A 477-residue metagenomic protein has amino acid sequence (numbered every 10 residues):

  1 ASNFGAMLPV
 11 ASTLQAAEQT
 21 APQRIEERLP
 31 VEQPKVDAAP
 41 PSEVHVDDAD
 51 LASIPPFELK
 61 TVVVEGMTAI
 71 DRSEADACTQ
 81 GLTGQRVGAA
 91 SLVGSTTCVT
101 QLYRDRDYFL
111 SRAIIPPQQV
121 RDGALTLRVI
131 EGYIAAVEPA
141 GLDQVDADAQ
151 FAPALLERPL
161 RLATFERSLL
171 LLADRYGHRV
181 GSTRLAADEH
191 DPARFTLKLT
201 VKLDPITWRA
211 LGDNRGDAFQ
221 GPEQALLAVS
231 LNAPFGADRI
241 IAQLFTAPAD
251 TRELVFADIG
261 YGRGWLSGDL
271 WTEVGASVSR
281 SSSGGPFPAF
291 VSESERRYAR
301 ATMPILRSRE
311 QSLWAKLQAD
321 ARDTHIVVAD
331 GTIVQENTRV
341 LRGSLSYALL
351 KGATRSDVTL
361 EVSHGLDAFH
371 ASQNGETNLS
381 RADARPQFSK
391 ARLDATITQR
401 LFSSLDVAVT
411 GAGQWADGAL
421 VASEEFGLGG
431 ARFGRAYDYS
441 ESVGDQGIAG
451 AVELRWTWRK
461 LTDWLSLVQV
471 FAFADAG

Functional and structural regions predicted by a protein language model:
A1-A6: Bacterial N-terminal signal peptides
M7-G216, A228, F245-V255, A391 (+1 more regions): Periplasmic polypeptide-binding modules associated with outer-membrane biogenesis and secretion
P56, R121, A193, G221 (+8 more regions): Residue-level preference for beta-strand/loop junctions
T61-V63, T126-R128, T196-K198, R209 (+7 more regions): Beta-strand secondary-structure signal
T68, E131-Y133, G141-D143, L203 (+6 more regions): Short, small-residue-rich loop/turn micro-motifs
L82-G84, R280-S281, G477: A short, flexible beta-alpha/helix-coil linker loop
Q144-A149, R161-T354: Gram-negative/organellar outer-membrane beta-barrel architecture
H325-A476: C-terminal outer-membrane beta-barrel translocator/porin domains of Gram-negative envelope proteins and their
